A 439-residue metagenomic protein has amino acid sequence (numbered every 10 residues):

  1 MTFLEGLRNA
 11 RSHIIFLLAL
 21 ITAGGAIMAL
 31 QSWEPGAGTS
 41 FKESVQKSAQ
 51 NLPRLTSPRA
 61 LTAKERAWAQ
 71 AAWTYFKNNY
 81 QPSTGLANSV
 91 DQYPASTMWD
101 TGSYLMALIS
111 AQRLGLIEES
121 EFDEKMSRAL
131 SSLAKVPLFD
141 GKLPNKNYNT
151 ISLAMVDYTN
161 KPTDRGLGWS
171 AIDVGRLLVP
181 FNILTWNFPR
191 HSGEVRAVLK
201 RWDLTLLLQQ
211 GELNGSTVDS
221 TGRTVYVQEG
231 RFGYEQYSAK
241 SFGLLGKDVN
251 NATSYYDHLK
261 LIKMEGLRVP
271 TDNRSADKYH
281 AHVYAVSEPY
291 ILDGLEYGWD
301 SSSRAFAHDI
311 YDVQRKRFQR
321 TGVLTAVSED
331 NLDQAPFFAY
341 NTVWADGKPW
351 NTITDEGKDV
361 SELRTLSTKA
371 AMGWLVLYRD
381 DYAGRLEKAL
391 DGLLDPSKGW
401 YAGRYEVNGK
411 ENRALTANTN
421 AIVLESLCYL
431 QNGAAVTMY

Functional and structural regions predicted by a protein language model:
T2-Y439: Ser/Thr/Asn(+Pro)-rich, low-complexity disordered segments
